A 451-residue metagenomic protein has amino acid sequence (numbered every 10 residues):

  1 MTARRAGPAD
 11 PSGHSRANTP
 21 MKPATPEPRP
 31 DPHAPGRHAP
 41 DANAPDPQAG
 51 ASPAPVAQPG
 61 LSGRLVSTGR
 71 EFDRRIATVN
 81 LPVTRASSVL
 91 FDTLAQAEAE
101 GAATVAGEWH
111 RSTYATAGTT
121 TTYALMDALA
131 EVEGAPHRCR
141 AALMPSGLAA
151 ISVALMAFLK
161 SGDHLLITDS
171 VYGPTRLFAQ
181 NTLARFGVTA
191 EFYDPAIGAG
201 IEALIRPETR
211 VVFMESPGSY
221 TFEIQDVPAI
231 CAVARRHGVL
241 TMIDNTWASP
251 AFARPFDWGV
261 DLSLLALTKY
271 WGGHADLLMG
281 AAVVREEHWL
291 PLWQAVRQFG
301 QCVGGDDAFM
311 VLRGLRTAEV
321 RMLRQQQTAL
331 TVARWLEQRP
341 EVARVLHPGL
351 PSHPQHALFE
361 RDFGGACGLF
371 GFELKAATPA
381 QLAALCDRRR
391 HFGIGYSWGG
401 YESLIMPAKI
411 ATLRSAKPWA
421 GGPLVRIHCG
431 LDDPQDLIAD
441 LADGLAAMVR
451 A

Functional and structural regions predicted by a protein language model:
T2-R5, G13-N18, K22-T25, D31-H33 (+7 more regions): PLP-dependent enzyme catalytic core of the Aspartate aminotransferase-like
T2-R5, H14-S112, G422, R450-A451: N-terminal glycine-rich, Lys/His-bearing helix-loop that initiates the first secondary-structure elements of many
S52-A57, L65-E71, V132, H137-R339: Conserved PLP-enzyme active-site core in the AAT-like
S67-G69, T93, A97-E98, T104-G118 (+2 more regions): Active-site C-terminal subdomain of aminotransferase-like
A77, P255-F256, E360-D362: Short glycine-biased active-site loop of nucleotidyltransferases that positions the nucleotide triphosphate and helps
S88, T93-A149, P174-T175, A179-N181: Conserved N-terminal alpha-helix of the aminotransferase class I/II PLP-enzyme fold
A157, A357-F363, R414-A420: Short, flexible, solvent-exposed loop/turn segments with mixed acidic/basic and small polar residues
V211, L240, L262, R344 (+2 more regions): Structural preference for beta-strand elements that scaffold enzyme active sites
